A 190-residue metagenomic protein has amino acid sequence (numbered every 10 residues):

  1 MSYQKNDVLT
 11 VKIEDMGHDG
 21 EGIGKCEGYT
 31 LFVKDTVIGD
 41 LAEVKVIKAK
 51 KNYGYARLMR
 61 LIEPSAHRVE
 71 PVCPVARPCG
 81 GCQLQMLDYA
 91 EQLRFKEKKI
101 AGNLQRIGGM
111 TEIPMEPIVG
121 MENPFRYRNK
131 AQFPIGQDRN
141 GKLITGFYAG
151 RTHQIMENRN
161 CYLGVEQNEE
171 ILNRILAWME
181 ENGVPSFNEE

Functional and structural regions predicted by a protein language model:
M1-E190: Accessory RNA-recognition modules of RNA-modification enzymes
